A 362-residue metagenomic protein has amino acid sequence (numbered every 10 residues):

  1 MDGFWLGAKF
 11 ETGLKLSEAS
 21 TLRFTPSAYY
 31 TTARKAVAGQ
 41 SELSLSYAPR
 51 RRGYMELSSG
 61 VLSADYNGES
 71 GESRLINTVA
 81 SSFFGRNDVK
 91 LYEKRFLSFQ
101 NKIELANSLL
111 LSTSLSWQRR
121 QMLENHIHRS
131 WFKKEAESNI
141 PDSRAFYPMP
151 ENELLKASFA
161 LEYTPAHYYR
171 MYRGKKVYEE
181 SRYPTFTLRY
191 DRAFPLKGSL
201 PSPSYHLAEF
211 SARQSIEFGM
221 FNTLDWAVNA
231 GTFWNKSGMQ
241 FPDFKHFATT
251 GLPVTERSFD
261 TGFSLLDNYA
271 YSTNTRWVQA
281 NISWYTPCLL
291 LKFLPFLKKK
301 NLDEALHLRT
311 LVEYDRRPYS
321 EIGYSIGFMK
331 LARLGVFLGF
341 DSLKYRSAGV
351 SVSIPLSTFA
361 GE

Functional and structural regions predicted by a protein language model:
M1, K9, L14, A19-L43 (+7 more regions): Transmembrane beta-strand segments that form the barrel wall of outer-membrane beta-barrel proteins
M1-A28, E69, E124-R182, D267-K299 (+2 more regions): Outer-membrane beta-barrel initiation region
D2-L6, K35-G39, E93-L97, E151-A157 (+5 more regions): Residues that define the transmembrane beta-barrel architecture of outer-membrane proteins
K15-R23, A48-Y54, N107-L111, Y168-Y183 (+4 more regions): Short loop/turn motifs that connect adjacent beta-strands in outer-membrane beta-barrel proteins
P26-Y30, M55-S63, T113-R119, R129 (+11 more regions): Transmembrane beta-barrel strands of outer-membrane/channel proteins
A38-S41, G68-R74, L123-S130, M171-K176 (+5 more regions): Outer-membrane beta-barrel translocator domains and adjoining extracellular loop/strand segments of Gram-negative
Y54-L75, V79-K90, Y147, Y178 (+1 more regions): C-terminal outer-membrane beta-barrel translocator/porin domains of Gram-negative envelope proteins and their
S158-Y163, A280-I282, S347-E362: Outer-membrane beta-barrel "beta-signal"
